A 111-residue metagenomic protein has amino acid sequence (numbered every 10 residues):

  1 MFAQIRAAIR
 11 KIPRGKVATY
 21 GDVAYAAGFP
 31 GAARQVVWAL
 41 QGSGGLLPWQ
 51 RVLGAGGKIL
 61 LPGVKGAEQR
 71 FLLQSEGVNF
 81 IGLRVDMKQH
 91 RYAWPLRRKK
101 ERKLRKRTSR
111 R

Functional and structural regions predicted by a protein language model:
M1-R111: Nucleic acid-binding interface residues in structured DNA/RNA-binding domains, emphasizing the DNA-engaging scaffolds
